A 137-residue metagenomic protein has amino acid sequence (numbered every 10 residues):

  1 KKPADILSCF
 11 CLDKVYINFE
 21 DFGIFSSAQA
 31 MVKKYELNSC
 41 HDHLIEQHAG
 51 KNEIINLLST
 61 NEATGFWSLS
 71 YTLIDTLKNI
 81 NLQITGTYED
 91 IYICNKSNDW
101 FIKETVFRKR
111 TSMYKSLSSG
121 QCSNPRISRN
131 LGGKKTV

Functional and structural regions predicted by a protein language model:
K1-K2, N95: A short, glycine-centered helix-capping/turn motif at helix boundaries that positions DNA-contacting or catalytic
P3-S70: A solvent-exposed, acidic/Ser-Thr-rich amphipathic alpha-helical stretch
Y16-N18, S26, L73-D75, R110-K115: Short catalytic/ligand-binding loop motif for oxyanion handling, primarily in non-cytosolic enzymes, centered on
G23-S26, K34, N81-I84, S118-C122: Short, charged/polar low-complexity linear motifs in solvent-exposed/disordered segments
H43, Y71-L82, M113: Short, cysteine-centered beta-strand-loop-beta hairpins and adjacent loop/turn segments enriched in charged/polar
H48-G50, Q83-Y88: Short, surface-exposed coil-to-beta transition loops
E62-T64, T85-G120, P125: Short beta-strand edge/turn micro-motifs at domain boundaries
N124-V137: C-terminal beta-signal and terminal closure region of outer-membrane beta-barrel proteins
